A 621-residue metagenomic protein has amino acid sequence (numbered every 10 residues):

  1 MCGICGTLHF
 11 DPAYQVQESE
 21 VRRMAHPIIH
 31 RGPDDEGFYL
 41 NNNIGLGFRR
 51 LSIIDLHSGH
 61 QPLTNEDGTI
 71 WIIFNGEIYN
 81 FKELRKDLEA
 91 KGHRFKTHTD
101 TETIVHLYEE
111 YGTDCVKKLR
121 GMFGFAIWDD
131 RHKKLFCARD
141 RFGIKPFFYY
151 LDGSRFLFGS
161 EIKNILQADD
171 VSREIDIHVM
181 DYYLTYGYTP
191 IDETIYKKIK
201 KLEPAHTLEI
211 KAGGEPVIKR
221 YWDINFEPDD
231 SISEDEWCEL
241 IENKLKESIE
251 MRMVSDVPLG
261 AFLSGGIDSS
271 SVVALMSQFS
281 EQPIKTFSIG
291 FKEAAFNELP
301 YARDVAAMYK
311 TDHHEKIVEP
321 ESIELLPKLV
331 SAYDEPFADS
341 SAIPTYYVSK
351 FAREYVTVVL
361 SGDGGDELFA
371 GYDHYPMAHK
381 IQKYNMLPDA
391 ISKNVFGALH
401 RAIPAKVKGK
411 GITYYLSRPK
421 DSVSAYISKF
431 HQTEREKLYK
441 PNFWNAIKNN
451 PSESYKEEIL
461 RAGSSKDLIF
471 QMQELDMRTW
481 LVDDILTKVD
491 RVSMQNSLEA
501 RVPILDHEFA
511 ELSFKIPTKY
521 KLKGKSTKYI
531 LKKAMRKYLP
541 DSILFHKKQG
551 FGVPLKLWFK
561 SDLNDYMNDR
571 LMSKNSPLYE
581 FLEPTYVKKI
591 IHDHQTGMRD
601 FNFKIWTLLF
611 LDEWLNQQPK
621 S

Functional and structural regions predicted by a protein language model:
M1-I4, Q167, K198-P204, G214-E215 (+4 more regions): Adenosyl-5′-phosphate
M1-Y333, T345, S349, S542 (+4 more regions): Cysteine-centered catalytic environments shared across enzyme families
I165, S288-I289, E335, H379-L387: Short beta-alpha connecting loops at secondary-structure transitions that line or flank enzyme active sites
D235, E239, N243, S270 (+10 more regions): Conserved structured core elements
E293, I317, P336-D339, M386 (+1 more regions): Alpha-helix capping and helix-loop boundary segments enriched in small/acidic/polar residues
L329-A332, R353, Y375-M377, W558-K560: Short low-complexity, flexible loop/linker segments enriched in glycine and/or proline with clustered acidic
A332, Y346, K350-E354, F430 (+1 more regions): PAPS-dependent sulfotransferase catalytic domain
Y347-K406, W480, I485, V489-F509: Active-site adenylate/phosphate-handling loop in enzymes that bind or generate adenylated species
